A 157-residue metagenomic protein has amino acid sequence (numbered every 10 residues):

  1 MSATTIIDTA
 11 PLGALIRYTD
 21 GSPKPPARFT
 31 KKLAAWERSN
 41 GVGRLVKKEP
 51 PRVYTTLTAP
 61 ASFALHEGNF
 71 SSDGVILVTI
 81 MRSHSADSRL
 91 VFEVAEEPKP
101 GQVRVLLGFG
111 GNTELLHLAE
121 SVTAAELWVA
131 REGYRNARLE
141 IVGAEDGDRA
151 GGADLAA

Functional and structural regions predicted by a protein language model:
P23, F29-T79: Basic/aromatic-rich interaction segments and small domains that mediate binding to polyanionic partners
V75-I80, L118-N136: A short, charged, amphipathic alpha-helix used as a generic interaction element across diverse proteins
I76-P98: Short, structured interface segments
A95-N112: Short aromatic-glycine-(Arg/Gly/Cys) micro-motifs in beta-strand/loop hairpins
R135-A157: Short, mixed-charge low-complexity intrinsically disordered segments
